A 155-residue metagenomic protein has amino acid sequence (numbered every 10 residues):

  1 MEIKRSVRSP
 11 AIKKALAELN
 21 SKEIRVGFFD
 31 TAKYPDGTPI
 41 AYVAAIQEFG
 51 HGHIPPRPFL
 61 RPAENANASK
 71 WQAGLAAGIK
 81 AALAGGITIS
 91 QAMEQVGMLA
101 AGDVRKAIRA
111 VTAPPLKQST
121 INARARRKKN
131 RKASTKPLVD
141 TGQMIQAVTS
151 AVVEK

Functional and structural regions predicted by a protein language model:
M1-K155: Short, Lys/Arg-rich flexible segments
